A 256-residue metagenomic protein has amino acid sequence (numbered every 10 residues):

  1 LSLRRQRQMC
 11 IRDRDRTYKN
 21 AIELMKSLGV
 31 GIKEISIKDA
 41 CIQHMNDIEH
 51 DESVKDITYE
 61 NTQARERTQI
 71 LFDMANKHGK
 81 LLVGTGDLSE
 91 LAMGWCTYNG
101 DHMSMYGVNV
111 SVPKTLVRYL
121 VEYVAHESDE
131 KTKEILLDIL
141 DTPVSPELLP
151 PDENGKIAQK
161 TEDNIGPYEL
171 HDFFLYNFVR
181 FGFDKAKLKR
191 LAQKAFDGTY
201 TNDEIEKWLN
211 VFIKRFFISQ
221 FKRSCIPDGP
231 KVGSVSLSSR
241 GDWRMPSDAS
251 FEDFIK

Functional and structural regions predicted by a protein language model:
L1-I11: Single conserved hydrophobic/aromatic residue that forms the stacking wall/gate of nucleotide- or nucleobase-binding
Q8, E23-G31, A40-I48, R65 (+7 more regions): Generic, well-ordered alpha-helical scaffold segments in large soluble proteins
C10-T17, K33-I37, Y59-E66, N109-P113 (+4 more regions): Catalytic cores of large soluble enzymes that bind and process phosphate-bearing ligands
R14-T58, A64, E90, I135-P146: A conserved beta-strand->alpha-helix junction
A21, L71, F174: Aromatic/hydrophobic pocket-lining residues that form π-stacking "cages" and hydrophobic walls in ligand
L28, E49-E130, L148: Active-site adenylate/phosphate-handling loop in enzymes that bind or generate adenylated species
K33, L82-G84, R118-Y119, H126-D141 (+1 more regions): Acidic/polar loop patches that form or flank catalytic/metal-binding clefts of enzymes that bind anionic ligands
D56, N61, W95, G100-M105 (+3 more regions): Peripheral terminal appendages
